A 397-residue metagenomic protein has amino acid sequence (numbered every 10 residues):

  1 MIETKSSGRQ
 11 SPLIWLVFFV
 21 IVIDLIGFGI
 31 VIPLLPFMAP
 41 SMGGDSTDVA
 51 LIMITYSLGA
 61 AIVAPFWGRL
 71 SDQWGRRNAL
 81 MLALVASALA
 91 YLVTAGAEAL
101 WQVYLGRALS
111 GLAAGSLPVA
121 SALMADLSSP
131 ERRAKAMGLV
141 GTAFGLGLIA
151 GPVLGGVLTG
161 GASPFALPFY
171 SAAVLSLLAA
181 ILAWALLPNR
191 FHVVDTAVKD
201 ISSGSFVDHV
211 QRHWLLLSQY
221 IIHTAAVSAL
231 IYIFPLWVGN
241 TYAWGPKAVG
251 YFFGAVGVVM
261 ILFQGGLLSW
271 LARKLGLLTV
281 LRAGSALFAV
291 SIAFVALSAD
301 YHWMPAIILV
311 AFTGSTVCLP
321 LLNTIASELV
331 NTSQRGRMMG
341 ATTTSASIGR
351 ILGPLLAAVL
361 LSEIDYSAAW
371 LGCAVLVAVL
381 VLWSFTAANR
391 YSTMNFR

Functional and structural regions predicted by a protein language model:
I2-S11, P188-Q219: Juxtamembrane intracellular "pre-TM" segments in multi-pass secondary transporters
G29, S57-P65, G115, L148-I149 (+3 more regions): Residue-level signature of mid-helix packing/kink "hotspots" within the transmembrane helices of 12-pass Major
P33-S46, Y232-A248: Short amphipathic helix-loop junctions that connect adjacent transmembrane helices in Major Facilitator Superfamily/SLC
G43, G75, G96-W101, A243 (+1 more regions): Helix-breaking motifs and short loop linkers at transmembrane-helix boundaries and internal kinks in secondary membrane
A61-L100: Conserved MFS/SLC helix-loop-helix module at the cytosolic interface between two early adjacent transmembrane helices
V63-G75, F263-G276: Helix-to-loop junctions at the C-terminal end of transmembrane segments in multipass secondary transporters
G106-G145: Cytoplasmic helix-loop-helix junction between adjacent transmembrane helices in 12-TM secondary transporters
L278-L322: C-terminal transmembrane helical hairpin of 12-TM major facilitator-type secondary transporters
